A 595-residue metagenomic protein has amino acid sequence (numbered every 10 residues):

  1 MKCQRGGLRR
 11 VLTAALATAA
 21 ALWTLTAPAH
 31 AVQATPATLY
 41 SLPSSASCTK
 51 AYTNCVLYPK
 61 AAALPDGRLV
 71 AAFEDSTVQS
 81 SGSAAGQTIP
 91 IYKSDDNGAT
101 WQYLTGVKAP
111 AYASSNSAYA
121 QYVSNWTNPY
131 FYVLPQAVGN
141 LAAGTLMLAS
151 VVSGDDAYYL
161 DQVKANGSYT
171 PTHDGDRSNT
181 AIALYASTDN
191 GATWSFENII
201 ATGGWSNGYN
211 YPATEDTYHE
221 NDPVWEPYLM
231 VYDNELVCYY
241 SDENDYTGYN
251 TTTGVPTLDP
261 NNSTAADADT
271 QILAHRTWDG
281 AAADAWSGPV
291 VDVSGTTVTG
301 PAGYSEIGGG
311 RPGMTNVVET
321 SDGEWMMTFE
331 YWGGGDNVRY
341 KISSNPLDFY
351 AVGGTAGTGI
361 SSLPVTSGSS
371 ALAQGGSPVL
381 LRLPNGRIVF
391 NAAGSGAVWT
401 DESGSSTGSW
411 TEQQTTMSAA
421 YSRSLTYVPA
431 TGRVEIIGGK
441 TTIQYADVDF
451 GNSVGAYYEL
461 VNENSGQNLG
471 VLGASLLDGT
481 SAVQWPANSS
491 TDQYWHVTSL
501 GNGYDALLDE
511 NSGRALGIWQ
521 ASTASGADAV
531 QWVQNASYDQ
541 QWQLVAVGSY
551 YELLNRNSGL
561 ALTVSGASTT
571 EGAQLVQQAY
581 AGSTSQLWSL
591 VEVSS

Functional and structural regions predicted by a protein language model:
M1-A31: Secretory targeting and sorting signals
A29-A34, S595: Low-complexity, acidic Ser/Thr/Pro-rich repeat tracts that form intrinsically disordered stalk/linker regions of very
V32-L57, A63-S124, V133-Y218, V231-E306 (+5 more regions): Beta-rich carbohydrate-recognition and catalytic domains
L57, G67, A85-P90, T127 (+19 more regions): Residues that flank catalytic or metal-binding motifs in active/ligand-binding sites
L57-K60, A120, N125-Y132, W225-Y228 (+4 more regions): Beta-propeller and closely related beta-sheet repeat lectin domains
V317, D322, L372-G376, N385 (+2 more regions): Long terminal segments
S422-G439, E571-Q577: Low-complexity, intrinsically disordered Gly/Pro/Thr-rich segments
S453-S595: Lectin-like carbohydrate-binding module/patch detector with strong preference for beta-trefoil
